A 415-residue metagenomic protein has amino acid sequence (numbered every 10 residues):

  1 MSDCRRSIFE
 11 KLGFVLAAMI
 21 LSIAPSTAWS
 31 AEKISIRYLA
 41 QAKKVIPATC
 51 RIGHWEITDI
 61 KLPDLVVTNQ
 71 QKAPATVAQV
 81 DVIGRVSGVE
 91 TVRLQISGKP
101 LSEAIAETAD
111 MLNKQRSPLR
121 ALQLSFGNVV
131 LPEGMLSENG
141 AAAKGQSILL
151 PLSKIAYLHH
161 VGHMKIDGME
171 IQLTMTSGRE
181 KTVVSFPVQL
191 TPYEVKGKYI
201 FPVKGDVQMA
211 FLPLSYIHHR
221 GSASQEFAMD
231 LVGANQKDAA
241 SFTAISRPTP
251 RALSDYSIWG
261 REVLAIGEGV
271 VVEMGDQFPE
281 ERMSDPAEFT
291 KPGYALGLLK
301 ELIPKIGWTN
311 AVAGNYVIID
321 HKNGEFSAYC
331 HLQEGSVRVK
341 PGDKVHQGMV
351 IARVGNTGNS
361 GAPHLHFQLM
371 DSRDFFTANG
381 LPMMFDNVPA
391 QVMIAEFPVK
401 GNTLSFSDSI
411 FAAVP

Functional and structural regions predicted by a protein language model:
A48, E56-D64: Short, solvent-exposed loop/turn segments enriched in Ser/Thr/Gly
V66-P74, G84: Asparagine-centered strand-capping/turn motif at beta-strand->loop junctions
L94-V161: Intrinsically disordered, low-complexity Pro/Gly/Ser/Thr-rich segments with frequent PxxP/GP/PP motifs and embedded
I155-V195: Terminal connector regions
Y193-F201, S215-R220, F242-A244, T290 (+4 more regions): Acidic, glycine-rich catalytic/binding loops that coordinate metals and/or anionic ligands
P248-T249, V270-Q333: Zn2+-dependent peptidoglycan hydrolase active-site motif and core
L264, D320-G348: Short histidine-centered loop motifs in beta-beta connectors
H346-N359: Short hydrophobic beta/alpha edge segments that flank linear recognition/processing sites
